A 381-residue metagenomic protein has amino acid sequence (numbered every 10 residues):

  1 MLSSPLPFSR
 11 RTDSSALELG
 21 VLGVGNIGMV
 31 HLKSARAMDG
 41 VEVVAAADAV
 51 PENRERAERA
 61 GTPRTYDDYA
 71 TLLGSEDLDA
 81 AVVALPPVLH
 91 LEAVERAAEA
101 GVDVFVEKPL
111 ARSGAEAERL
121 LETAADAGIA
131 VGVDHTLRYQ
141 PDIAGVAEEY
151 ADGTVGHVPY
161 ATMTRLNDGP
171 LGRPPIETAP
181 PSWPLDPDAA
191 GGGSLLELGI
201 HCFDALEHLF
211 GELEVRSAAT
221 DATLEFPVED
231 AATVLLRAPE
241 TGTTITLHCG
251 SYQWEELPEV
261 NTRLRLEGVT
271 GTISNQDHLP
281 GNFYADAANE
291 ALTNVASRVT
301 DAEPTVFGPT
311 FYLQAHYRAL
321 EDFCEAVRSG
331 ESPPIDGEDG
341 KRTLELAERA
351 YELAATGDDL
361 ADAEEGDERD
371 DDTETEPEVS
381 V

Functional and structural regions predicted by a protein language model:
M1-D13, E52, T71, A80-V82 (+2 more regions): C-terminal helix-rich "cap/oligomerization" subdomain common to oxidoreductases
L2-A60, E376-V381: N-terminal Rossmann-like dinucleotide-binding module
L2-S3, D204-P280, L320-E325, S329 (+1 more regions): Contiguous beta-strand/loop segments that form the cofactor/metal-binding neighborhood of enzyme cores
R56-T62, L120-A124: Short, conserved SAM-binding/catalytic segment of Class I S-adenosyl-L-methionine-dependent methyltransferases
T62-Y69: Conserved SAM-binding strand-loop segment of SAM-dependent methyltransferases
A80, P86-P87, L91-R138: Beta-strand-loop-alpha-helix segment that lines the small-molecule cofactor/substrate pocket of alpha/beta enzymes
T136, T262-I335, L360, E376-V381: C-terminal glycine/acidic-rich active-site capping loop/insertion
R138-L224, G357: Predominantly a Rossmann-like dinucleotide-binding segment in NAD(P)-dependent oxidoreductases
